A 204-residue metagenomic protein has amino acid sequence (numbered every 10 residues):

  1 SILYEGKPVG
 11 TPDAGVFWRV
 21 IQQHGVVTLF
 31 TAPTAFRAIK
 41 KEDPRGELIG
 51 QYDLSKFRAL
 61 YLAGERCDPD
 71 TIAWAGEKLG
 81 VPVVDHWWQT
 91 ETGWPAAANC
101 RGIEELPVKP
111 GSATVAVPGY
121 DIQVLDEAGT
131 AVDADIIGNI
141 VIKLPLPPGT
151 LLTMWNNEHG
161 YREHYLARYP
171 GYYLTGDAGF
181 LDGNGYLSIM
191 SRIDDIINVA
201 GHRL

Functional and structural regions predicted by a protein language model:
S1-E42, A59, V84, V141: AMP-binding/adenylate-forming
G15-W18, I49-Q51, R162: Short hydrophobic/charged patches on amphipathic alpha-helices used for structural packing and interfaces
Q23-T31, K40-P107, D121: Gly/Ser/Thr-rich phosphate-binding loop
G64, W88, T114, D177 (+1 more regions): Active-site glycine-centered loops adjacent to acidic/histidine catalytic or metal-binding residues that shape
A97, T114, D133-D135, L152-N156: Active-site glycine/GP-rich loop and adjacent strand/helix microenvironment that borders small-molecule binding pockets
K109-A116, A131, H164, Y169-P170: Short Gly/Pro-enriched turn/cap motifs at secondary-structure boundaries
Q123-L144, G183-N184: Conserved beta-loop-beta connector loops within the AMP-binding
V141-R203: Conserved ATP-binding/catalytic segment of the ANL
